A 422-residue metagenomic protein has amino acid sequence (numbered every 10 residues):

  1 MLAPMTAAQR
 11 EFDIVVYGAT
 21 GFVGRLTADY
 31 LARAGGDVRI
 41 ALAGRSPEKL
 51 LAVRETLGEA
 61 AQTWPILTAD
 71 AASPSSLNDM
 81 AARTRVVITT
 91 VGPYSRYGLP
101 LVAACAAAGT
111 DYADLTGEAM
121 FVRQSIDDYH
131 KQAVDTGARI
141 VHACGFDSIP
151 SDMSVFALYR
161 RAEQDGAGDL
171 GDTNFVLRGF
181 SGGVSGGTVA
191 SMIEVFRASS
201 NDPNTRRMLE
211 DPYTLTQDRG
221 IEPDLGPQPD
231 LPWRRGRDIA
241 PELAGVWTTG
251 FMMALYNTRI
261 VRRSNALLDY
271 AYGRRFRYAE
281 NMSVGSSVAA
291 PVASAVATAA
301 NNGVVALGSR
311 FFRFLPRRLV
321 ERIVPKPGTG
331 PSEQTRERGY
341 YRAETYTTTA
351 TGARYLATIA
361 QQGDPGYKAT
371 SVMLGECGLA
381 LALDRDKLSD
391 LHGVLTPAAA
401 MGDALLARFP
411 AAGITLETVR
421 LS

Functional and structural regions predicted by a protein language model:
L2-A7, R160-S422: C-terminal catalytic/substrate-binding lobe primarily of soluble NAD(P)-dependent oxidoreductases
F12-R33: N-terminal Rossmann NAD(P)H-binding glycine-rich loop of SDR-like oxidoreductase domains
D13, R85-V86, D111: Structural motif
Y30-D37, L268-Y270: A short, Lys/Arg-enriched amphipathic alpha-helix followed by its capping loop at the start of a domain
G36-K49: Conserved glycine-rich Rossmann-like NAD(P)H-binding loop of the short-chain dehydrogenase/reductase
V53-Q62: Short, conserved SAM-binding/catalytic segment of Class I S-adenosyl-L-methionine-dependent methyltransferases
L67-V86, T90-R96: Conserved Rossmann-fold cofactor-binding substructure of NAD(P)-dependent oxidoreductases
P93-Y213, R263: Glycine-/Pro-rich loop/turn segments that contact NAD(P) or position catalytic residues in Rossmann-like domains
